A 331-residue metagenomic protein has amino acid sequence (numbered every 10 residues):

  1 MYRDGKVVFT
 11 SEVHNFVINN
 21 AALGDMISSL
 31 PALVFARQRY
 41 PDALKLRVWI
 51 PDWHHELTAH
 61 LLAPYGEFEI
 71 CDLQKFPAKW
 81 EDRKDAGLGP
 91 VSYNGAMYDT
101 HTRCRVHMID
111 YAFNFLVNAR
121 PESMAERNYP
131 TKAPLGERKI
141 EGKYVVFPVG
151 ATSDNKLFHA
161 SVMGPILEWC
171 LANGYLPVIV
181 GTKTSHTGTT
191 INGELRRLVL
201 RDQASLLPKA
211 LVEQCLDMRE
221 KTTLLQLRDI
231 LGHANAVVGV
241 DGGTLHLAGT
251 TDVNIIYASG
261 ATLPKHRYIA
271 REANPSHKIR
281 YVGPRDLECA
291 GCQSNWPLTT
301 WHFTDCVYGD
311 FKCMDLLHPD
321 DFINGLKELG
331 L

Functional and structural regions predicted by a protein language model:
M1-L331: Catalytic machinery of carbohydrate-active enzymes, primarily nucleotide-sugar-dependent glycosyltransferases
